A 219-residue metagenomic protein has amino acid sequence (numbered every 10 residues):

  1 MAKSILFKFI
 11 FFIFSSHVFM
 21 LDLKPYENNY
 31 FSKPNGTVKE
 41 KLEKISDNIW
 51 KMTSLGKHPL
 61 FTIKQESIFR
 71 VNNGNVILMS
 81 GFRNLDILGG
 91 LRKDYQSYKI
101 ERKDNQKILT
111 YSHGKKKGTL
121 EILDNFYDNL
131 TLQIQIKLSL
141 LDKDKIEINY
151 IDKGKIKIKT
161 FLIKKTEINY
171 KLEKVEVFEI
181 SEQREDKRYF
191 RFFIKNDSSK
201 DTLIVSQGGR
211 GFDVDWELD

Functional and structural regions predicted by a protein language model:
M1-A2, P25, Y127-N129: Disordered, low-complexity tails and leader-like regions
M1-L21: Classical Sec-dependent N-terminal signal peptides that target proteins to the secretory pathway
A2-F7, Q106, I136, I194: Generic cytosolic/nucleocytoplasmic N-terminal low-complexity/intrinsically disordered segments
L6, F11, D47, D104-Q106 (+1 more regions): Intrinsically disordered, low-complexity segments enriched in glycine/proline and serine/threonine
F19, L123, Q135-K137, E147-D152: N-terminal non-cleavable signal-anchor helices
L21-E101, D142-D219: Acidic, serine/threonine-rich low-complexity disordered tracts
G90-I134: Hydrophobic, well-structured mid-protein blocks that either form specific transmembrane helices
N129-L132, S139-K145: Long terminal segments
